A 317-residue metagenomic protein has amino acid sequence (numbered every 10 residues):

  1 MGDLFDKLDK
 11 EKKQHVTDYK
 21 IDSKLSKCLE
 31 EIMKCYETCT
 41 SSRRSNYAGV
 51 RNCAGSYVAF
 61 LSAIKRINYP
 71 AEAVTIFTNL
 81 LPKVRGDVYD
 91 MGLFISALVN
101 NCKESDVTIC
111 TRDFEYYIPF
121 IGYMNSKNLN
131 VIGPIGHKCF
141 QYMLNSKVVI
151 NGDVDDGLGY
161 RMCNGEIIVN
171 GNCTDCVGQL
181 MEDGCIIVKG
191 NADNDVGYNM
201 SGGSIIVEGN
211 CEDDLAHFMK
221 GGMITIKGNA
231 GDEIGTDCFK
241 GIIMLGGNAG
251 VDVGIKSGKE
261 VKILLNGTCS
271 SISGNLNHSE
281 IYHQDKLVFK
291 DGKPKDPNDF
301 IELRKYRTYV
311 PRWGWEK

Functional and structural regions predicted by a protein language model:
M1-F218, I226-D232, T236-D237, G246-V251 (+2 more regions): Charge-rich, low-hydrophobicity low-complexity segments
I243: Catalytic cores of glycan-processing enzymes that make or break glycosidic bonds
